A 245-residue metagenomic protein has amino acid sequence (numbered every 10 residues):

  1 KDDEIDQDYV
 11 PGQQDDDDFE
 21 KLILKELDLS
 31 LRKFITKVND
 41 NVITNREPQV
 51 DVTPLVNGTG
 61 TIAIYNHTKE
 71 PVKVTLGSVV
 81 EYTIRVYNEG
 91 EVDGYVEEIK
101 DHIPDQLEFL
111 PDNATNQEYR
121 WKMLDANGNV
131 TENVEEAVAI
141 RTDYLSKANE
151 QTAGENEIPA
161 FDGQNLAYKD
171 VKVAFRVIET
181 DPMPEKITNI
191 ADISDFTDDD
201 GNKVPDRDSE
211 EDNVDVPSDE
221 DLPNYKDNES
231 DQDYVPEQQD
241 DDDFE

Functional and structural regions predicted by a protein language model:
K1-E245: Exported/extracytosolic protein signature
